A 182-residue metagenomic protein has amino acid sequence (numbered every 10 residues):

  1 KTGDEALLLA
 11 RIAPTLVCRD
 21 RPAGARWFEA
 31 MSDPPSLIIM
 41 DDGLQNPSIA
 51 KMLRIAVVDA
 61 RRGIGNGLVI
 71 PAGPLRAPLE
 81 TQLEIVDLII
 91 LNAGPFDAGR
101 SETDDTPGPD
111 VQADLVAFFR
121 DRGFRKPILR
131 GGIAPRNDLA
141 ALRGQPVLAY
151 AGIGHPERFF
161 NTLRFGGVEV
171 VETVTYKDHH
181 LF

Functional and structural regions predicted by a protein language model:
K1-G123: Phosphate/Mg2+-binding loops and adjacent switch elements in nucleotide/diphosphate-handling enzyme cores
A6-L7, N137-L139: Short, flexible, solvent-exposed loop/turn segments with mixed acidic/basic and small polar residues
R19-R21, A60, A134, Y176-H179: Short, solvent-exposed coil/turn elements at secondary-structure transition points
M31, G99, D121-R122, P127 (+3 more regions): Generic signature of intrinsically disordered, low-complexity segments enriched in small/polar residues
Q45, R62-G63, R136, G154-P156: Short, solvent-exposed loop/turn segments at secondary-structure junctions
R54-V58, L83-A93, G123-I133, L139-L148 (+1 more regions): Conserved beta-strand/loop subsegment of P-loop NTPase cores
L139-F182: Redox- and metal-dependent alpha/beta enzyme cores, enriched for Fe-S-associated oxidoreductases and cofactor-handling
